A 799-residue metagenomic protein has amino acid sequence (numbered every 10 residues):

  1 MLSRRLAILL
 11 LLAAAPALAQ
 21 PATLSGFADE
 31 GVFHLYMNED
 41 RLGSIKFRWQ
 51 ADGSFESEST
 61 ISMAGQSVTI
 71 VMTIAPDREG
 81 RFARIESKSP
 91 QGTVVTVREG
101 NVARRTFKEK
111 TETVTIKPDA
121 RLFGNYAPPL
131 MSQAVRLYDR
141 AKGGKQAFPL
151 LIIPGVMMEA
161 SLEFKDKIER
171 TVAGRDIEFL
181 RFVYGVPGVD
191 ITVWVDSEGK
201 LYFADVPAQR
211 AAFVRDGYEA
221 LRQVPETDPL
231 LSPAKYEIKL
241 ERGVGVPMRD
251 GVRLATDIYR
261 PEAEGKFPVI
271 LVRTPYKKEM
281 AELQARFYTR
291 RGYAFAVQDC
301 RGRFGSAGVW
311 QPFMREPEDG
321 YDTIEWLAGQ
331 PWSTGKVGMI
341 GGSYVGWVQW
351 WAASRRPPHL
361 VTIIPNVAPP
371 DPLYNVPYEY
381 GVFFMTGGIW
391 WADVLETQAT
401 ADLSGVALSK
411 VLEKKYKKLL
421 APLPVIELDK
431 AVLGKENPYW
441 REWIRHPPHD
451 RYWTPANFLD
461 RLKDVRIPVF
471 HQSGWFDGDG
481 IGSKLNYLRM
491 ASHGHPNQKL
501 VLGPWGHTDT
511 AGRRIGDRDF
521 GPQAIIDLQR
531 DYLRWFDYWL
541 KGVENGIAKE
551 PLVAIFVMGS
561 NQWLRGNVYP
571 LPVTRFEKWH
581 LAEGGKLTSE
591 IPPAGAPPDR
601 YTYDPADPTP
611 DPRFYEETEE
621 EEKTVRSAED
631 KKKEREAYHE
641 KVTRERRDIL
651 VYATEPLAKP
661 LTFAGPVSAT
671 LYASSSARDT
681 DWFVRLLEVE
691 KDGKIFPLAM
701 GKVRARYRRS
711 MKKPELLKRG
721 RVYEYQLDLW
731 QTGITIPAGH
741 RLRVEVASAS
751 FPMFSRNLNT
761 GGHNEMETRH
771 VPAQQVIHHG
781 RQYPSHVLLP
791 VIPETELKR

Functional and structural regions predicted by a protein language model:
G26-A28, L42, Q91-F179, E198 (+1 more regions): Solvent-exposed helix/loop surface patches that form functional interfaces
Y36-E109, G199, A204, I363: N-terminal mature ectodomain segment of secretory-pathway/periplasmic proteins
Q146-F148, R290, W351-D464: Accessory cap/linker subdomain of secreted extracellular hydrolases
D228-G265, A653-K659: N-terminal cap/lid segment of alpha/beta-hydrolase-fold proteins
P261-G329, Y378, A511-F520, R644 (+5 more regions): Cap/lid segment of the alpha/beta-hydrolase catalytic domain
W332-Y344: Alpha/beta-hydrolase fold nucleophile elbow
K410-E427, V501, D517-R799: C-terminal, loop-rich substrate-recognition/catalytic regions characterized by aromatic stacking residues
V465, H471-S473: Short beta-strand/loop motif that positions the catalytic acidic residue of the alpha/beta-hydrolase fold
